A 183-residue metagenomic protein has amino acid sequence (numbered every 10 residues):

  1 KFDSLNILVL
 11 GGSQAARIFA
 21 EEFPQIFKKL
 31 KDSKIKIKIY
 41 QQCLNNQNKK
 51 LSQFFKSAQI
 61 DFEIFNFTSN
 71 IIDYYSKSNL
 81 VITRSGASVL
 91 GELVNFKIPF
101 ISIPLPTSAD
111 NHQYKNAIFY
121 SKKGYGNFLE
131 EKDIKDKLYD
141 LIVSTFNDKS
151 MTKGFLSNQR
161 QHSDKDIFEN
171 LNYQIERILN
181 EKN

Functional and structural regions predicted by a protein language model:
K1-L80, Y114-A117, L129-L138: Donor-nucleotide binding loops and adjacent catalytic segments primarily of GT-B fold Leloir glycosyltransferases
I60, S76-G91, I98-P99: Acidic donor-binding loop of glycosyltransferase active sites
I71, V89-L93, K97, S102 (+1 more regions): Short glycine/serine-rich donor-binding loops of glycosyltransferases
T83, P99-D110: Short hydrophobic beta-strand element within catalytic cores of glycosyltransferases and related nucleotide-activated
K97, Y114-G126: Acidic, glycine-centered active-site loop in nucleotide-sugar glycosyltransferases
K123, N127-S150: C-terminal "capping" alpha-helix adjacent to the active site of nucleotide-linked donor transferases in cell-envelope
M151-K165: A short, well-ordered alpha-helix in the C-terminal region of glycosyltransferases
D164-N183: C-terminal alpha-helical cap of glycosyltransferases
